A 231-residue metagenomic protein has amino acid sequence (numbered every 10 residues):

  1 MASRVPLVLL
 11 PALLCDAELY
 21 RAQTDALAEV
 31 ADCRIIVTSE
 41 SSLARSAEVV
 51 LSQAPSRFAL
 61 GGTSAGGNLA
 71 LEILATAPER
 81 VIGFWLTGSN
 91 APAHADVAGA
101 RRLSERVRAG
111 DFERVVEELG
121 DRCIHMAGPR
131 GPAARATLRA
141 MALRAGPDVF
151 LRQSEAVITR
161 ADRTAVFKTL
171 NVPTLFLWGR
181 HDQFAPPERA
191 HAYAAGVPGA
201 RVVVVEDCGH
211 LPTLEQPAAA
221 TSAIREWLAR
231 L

Functional and structural regions predicted by a protein language model:
L13-G61, S222: Active-site loop/oxyanion-hole signature of alpha/beta-hydrolase fold enzymes
G62-G66, A70: Gly/Ala-rich beta-loop-alpha elbow adjacent to hydrolase catalytic centers
A75-V116: Flexible "cap/lid" loop of the alpha/beta hydrolase fold
A95-D96, E113-T169: Conserved alpha/beta-hydrolase catalytic His-Asp/Glu region
L170, F176-W178, D182: Short beta-strand/loop motif that positions the catalytic acidic residue of the alpha/beta-hydrolase fold
V172, P186-A195: Short alpha-helix in the alpha/beta-hydrolase fold that links the catalytic acid
H191-H210: Catalytic histidine neighborhood in serine/cysteine hydrolases with alpha/beta-hydrolase-type architecture
C208-T221: Catalytic histidine-centered segment of alpha/beta-hydrolase-like enzymes
